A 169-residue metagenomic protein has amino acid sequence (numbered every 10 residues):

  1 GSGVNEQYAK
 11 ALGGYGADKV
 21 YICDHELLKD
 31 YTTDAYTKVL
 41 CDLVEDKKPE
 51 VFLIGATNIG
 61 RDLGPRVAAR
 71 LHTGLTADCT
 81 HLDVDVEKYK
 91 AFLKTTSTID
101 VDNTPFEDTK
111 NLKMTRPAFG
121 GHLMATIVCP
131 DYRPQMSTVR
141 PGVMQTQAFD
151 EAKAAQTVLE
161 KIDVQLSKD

Functional and structural regions predicted by a protein language model:
G1-D169: N-terminal glycine-rich FAD/FM-binding segment characteristic of electron-transfer flavoproteins
